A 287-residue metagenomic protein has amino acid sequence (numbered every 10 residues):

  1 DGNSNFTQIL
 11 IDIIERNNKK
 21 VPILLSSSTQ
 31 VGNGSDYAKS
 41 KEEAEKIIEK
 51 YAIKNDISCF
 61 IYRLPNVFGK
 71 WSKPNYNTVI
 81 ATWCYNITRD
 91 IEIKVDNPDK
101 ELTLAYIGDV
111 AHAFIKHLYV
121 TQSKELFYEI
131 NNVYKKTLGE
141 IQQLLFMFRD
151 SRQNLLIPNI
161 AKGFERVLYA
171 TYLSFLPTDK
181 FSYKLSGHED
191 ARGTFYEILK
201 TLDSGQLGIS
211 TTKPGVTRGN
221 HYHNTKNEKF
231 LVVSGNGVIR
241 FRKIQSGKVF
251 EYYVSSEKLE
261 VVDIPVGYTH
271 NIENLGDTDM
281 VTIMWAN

Functional and structural regions predicted by a protein language model:
D1-I23, E42-K50: NAD(P)-cofactor binding segment of oxidoreductase domains
E49-I61, P65-L102, I107-V120: NAD(P)-dependent short-chain dehydrogenase/reductase
L104, H221-Y222, N227-V232, V261-V262: His/acidic/aromatic-lined binding-pocket segments of jelly-roll/cupin-type domains and related regulatory beta-sandwich
D109, K116-G187: Mid/C-terminal beta-alpha module of Rossmann-like enzyme folds, strongest in SDR-family dehydrogenases/epimerases
Y128, T225-I244: Glycine- and acidic-residue-biased ligand/ion/polar-headgroup-sensing regions
F181-N220, K226: A short glycine-rich, His/Asp/Glu-containing loop-to-beta-strand
K243-G267, N271-E273, V281: Short acidic-glycine-tyrosine-enriched beta hairpin
T278-N287: A short hydrophobic beta-strand segment most commonly corresponding to one strand of the jelly-roll/cupin
